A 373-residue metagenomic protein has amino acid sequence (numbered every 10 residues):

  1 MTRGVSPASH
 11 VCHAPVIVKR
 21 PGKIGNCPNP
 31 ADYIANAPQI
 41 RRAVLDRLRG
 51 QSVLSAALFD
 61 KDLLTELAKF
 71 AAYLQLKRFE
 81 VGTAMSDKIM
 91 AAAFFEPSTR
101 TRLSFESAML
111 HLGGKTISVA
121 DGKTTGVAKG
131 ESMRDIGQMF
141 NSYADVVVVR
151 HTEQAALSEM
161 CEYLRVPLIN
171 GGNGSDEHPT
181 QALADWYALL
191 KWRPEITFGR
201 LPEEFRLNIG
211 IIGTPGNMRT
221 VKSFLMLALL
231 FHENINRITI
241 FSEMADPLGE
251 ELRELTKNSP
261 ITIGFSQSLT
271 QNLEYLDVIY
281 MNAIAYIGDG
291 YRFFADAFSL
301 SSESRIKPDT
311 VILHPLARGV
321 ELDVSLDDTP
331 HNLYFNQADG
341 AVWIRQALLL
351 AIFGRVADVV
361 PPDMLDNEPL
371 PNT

Functional and structural regions predicted by a protein language model:
A14-L103: Positively charged, low-complexity intrinsically disordered leader regions
A56-A84, S175-E204: Short N-terminal or domain-adjacent regulatory/targeting segments
T83-L190, R318-V324: Phosphate/diphosphate ligand-binding glycine-rich loop within oxidoreductases
F95-L110, K191-M281: Glycine-rich phosphate/diphosphate-binding loop of Rossmann-like nucleotide-binding domains
V166, E233-N236, R305-V311: A short helix->loop->beta-strand "cap" motif at the edges of active sites that frequently abuts
K257-N332, A338-D339: Rossmann-like adenosine-cofactor binding region
D309, P315-T373: Adenosine-phosphate binding glycine-rich loop
